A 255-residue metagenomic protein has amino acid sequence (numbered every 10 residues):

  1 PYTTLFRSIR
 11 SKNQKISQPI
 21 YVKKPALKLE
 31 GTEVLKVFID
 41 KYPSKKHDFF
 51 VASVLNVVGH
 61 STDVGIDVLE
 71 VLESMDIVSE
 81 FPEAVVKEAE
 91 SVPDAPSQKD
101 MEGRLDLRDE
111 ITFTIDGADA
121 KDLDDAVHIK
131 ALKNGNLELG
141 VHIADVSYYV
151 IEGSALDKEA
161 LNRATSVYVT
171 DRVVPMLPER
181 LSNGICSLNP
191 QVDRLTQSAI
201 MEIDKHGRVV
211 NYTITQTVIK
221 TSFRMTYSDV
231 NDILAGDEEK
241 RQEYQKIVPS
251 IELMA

Functional and structural regions predicted by a protein language model:
P1, F6-G140, S147-V192, N231: Charge-lined substrate channels and their catalytic hotspots, especially those that engage the 3′ end of RNA
V167-A255: Conserved catalytic alpha/beta cores of large enzymes that bind or transform nucleotide phosphates and polynucleotides
